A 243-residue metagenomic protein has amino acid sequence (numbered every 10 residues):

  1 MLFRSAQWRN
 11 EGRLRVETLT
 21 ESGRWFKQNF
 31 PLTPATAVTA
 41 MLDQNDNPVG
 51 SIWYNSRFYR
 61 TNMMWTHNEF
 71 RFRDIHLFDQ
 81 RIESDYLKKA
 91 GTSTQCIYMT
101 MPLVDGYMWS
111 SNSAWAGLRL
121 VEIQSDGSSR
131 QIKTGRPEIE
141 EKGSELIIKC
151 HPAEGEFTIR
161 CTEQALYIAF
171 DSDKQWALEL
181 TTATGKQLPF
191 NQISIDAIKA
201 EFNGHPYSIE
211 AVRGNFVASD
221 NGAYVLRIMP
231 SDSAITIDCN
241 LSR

Functional and structural regions predicted by a protein language model:
R13-A37: Short, structured interface segments
Q28-W65: Surface beta-strand/loop "capping" patches
D43-N45, I52, R130-G143, F157-C161 (+1 more regions): Short, exposed beta-strand/loop patches in secreted or surface proteins that constitute
M63-E145, A153-E154: Acidic-aromatic substrate-binding/catalytic surfaces of carbohydrate-active enzymes
S84, T184-E201: Short aromatic-acidic-glycine turn motif
S144-N191: Acidic, contiguous internal or C-terminal segments within carbohydrate-active enzymes that form a structured patch used
E201-R243: Beta-strand-rich recognition/accessory modules
